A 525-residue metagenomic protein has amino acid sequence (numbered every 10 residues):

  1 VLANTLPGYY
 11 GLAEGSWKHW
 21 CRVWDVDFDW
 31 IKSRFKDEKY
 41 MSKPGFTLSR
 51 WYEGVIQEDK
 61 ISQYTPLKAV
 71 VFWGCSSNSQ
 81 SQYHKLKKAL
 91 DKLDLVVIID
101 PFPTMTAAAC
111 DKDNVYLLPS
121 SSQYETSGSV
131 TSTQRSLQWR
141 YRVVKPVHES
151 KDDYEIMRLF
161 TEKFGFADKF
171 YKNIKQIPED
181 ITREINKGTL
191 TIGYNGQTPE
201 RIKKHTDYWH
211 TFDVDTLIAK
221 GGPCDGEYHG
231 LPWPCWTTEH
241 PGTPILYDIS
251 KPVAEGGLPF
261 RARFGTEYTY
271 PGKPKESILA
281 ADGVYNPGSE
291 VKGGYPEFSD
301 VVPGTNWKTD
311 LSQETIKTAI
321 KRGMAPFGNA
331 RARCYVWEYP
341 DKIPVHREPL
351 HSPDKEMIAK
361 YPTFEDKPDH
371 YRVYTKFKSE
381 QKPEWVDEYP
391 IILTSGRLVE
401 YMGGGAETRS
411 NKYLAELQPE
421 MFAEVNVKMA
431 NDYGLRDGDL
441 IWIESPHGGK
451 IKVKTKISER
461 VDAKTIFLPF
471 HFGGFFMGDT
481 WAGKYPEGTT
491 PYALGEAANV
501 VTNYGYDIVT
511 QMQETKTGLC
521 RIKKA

Functional and structural regions predicted by a protein language model:
V1-N114, S121-S129, K203-Y433: Extended redox/cofactor-interaction regions of prokaryotic respiratory oxidoreductases
R22, V26-F28, R135-P146, K204-G222 (+1 more regions): Hydrophobic transmembrane alpha-helix bundles
K60, C75-S76, V130, R142-S150 (+3 more regions): Hydrophobic alpha-helical scaffolding
D94-P103, V143-T161, W442-S445: Phosphate/diphosphate-binding loops
Y116, Y124-P146, T161, Y504: Glycine/threonine-rich phosphate-binding loop and adjacent beta-strand/alpha-helix elements that clamp
D153-K203, E290, E297-V302, N306-P326 (+7 more regions): Long, contiguous, secondary-structure-rich segments that constitute the structural scaffold of globular domains
